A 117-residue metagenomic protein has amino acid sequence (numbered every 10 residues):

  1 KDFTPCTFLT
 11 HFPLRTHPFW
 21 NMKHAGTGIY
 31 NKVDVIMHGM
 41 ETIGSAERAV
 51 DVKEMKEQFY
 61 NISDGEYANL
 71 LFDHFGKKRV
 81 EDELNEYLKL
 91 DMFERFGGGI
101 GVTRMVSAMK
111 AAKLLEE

Functional and structural regions predicted by a protein language model:
K1-E117: A translation/RNA-centric and nucleic-acid-associated enzymatic feature enriched in Class II aminoacyl-tRNA synthetases
